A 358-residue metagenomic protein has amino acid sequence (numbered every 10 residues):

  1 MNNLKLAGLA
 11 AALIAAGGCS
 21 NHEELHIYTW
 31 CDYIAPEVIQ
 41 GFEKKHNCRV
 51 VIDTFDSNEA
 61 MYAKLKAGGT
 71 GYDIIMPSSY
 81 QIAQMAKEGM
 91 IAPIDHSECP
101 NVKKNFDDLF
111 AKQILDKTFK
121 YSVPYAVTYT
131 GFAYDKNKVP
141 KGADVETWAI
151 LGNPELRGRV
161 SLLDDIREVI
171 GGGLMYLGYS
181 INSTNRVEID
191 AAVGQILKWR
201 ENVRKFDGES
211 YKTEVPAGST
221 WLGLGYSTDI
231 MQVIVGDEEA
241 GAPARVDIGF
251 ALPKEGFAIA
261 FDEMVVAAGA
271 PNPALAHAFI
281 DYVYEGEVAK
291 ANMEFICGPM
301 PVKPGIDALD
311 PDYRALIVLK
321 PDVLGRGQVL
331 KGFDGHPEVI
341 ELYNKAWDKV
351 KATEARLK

Functional and structural regions predicted by a protein language model:
M1-L25, R356-K358: Short, low-complexity disordered leader/linker segments with a strong preference for bacterial N-terminal type II
C19-M85: Early extracytoplasmic/lumenal segment of secretory-pathway proteins
K66, T70-I74, A92-G131, R159: A structural signal for short loop-to-beta-strand junctions that line the ligand-binding cleft of periplasmic/secreted
A92-K103, S122, A240-A258, A267-A270: Short beta-strand->loop
G131-K138, M175-G178, A260-N272, A291-N292: A bilobed periplasmic-binding-protein/Venus flytrap-type ligand-binding module shared by bacterial periplasmic
S161-D165, V169, G173, I181-G249: Ligand-binding pocket segment of bilobal, Venus flytrap-like solute-binding proteins
D262, A267-G327: Mature extracytoplasmic/periplasmic domains
L324-K358: Conserved C-terminal helix/tail region of periplasmic/extracytoplasmic solute-binding proteins
